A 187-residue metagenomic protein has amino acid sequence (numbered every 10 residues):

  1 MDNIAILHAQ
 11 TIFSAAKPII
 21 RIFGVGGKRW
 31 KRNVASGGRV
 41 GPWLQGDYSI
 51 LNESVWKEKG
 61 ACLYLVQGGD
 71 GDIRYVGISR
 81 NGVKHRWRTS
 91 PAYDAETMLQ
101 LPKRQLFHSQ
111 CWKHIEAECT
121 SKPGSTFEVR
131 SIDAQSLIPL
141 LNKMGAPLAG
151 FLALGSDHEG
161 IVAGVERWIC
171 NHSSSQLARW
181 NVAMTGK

Functional and structural regions predicted by a protein language model:
M1-R74, I78-K187: Boundary/linker segments flanking structured domains
